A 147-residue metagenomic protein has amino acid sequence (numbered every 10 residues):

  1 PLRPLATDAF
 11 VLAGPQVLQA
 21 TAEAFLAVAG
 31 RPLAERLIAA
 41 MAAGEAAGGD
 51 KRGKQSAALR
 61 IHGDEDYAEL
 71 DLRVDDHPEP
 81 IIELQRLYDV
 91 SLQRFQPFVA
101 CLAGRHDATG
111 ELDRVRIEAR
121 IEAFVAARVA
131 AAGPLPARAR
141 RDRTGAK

Functional and structural regions predicted by a protein language model:
P1-K147: N-terminal nucleophile
